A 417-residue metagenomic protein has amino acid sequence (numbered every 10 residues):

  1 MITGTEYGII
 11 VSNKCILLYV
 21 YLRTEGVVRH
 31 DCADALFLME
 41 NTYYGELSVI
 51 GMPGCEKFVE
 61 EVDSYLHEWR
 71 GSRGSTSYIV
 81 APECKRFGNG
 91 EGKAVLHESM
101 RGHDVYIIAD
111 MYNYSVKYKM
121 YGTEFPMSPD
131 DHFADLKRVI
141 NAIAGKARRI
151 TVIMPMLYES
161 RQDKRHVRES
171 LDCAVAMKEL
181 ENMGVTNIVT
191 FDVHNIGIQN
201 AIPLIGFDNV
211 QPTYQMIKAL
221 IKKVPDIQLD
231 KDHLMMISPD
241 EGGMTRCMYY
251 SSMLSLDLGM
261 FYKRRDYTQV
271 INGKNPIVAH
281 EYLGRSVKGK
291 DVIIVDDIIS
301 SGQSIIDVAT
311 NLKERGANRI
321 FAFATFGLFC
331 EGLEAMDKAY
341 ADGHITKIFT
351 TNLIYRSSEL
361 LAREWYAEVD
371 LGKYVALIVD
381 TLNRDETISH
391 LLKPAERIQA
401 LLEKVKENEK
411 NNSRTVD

Functional and structural regions predicted by a protein language model:
M1-D417: PRPP-associated nucleotide enzymes
